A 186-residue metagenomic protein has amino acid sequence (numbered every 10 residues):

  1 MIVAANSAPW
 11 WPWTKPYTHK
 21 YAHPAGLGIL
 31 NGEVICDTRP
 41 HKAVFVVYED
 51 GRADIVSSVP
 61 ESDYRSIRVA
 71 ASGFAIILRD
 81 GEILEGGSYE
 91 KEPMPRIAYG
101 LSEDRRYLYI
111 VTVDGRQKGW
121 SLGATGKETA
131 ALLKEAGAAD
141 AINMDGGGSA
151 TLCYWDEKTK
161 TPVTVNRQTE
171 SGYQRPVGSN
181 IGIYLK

Functional and structural regions predicted by a protein language model:
M1-K186: Gly/Ser/Thr/Pro-rich low-complexity, intrinsically disordered segments
